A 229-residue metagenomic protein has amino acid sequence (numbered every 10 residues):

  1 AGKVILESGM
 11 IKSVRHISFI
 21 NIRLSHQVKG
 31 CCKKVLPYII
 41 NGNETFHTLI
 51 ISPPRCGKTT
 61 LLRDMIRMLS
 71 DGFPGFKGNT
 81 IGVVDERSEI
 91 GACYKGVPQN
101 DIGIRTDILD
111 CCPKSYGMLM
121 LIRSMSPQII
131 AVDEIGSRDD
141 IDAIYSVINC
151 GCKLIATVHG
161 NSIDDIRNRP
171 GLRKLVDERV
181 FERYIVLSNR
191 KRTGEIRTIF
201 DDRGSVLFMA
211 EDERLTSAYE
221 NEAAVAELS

Functional and structural regions predicted by a protein language model:
A1-T45: P-loop NTP-binding catalytic core
K3-H16, R183-S229: Conserved P-loop NTPase
V4-L6, Q27, T45, R87-G91 (+5 more regions): Conserved nucleotide-binding/hydrolysis micro-motifs of P-loop NTPases
K29-K34, I108-Y116, I135: A general structural motif
N41-N43, P53-P54, D71-F76, P98-D101 (+3 more regions): Conserved catalytic network of the ASCE P-loop NTPase/AAA+ motor domain
T45-R67: Glycine-rich phosphate-binding P-loop
S70-L119: P-loop NTPase switch/communication element
M125-I185, N189: Conserved P-loop NTPase nucleotide-binding/switch module
